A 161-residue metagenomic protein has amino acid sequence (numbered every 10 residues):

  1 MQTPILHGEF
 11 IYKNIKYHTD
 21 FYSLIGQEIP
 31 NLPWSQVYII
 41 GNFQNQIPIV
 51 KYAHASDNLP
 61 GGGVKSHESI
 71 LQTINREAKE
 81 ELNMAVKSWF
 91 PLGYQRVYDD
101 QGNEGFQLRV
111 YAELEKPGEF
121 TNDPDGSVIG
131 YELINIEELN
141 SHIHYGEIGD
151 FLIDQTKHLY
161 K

Functional and structural regions predicted by a protein language model:
M1-Y38: Acidic, metal-coordinating catalytic segment for phosphate/diphosphate chemistry, firing primarily on the Nudix
P30-N31, V50-K51, G62, T121-D123: Short histidine-centered beta-strand/loop micro-motifs that create catalytic or ligand/metal-coordination sites
S35-V37, A55, F106-L108: A generic structural signal for short beta-strands and their flanking turns/coil linkers
Y38, Q46, G130: Conserved beta-strand and immediately adjacent loop positions that scaffold enzyme active sites
G41-Q44, A112-L114: Active-site beta-strand termini and strand-to-loop segments that position acidic
N42-E80: Conserved Nudix-box catalytic region and its N-terminal flanking loop in Nudix hydrolases and closely related
V64-I148: Unchanged
S141-K161: Charged phosphate-binding loop/patch that engages nucleotide di/tri-phosphates or the phosphate backbone of nucleic
